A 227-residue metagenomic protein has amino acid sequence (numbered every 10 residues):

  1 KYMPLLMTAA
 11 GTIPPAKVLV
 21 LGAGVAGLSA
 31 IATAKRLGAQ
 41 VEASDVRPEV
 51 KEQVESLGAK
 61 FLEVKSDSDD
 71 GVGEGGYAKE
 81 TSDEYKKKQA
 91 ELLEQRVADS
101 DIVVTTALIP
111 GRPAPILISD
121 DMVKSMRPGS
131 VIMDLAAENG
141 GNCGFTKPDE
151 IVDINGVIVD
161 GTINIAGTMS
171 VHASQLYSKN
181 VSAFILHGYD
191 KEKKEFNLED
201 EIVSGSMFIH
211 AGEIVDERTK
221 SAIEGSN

Functional and structural regions predicted by a protein language model:
K1, L6, A137, C143-N227: Adenosine-phosphate binding glycine-rich loop
Y2-R96: Glycine-rich phosphate/diphosphate-binding loop of Rossmann-like nucleotide-binding domains
K17-L19, A39-E42, K60, D101-V103 (+3 more regions): Structural motif
A34, V104, V181: Residue-level signature of catalytic and energy-coupling elements of molecular machines, predominantly ATP/GTP-dependent
K35-L37, L57-K60, I118-S125, P148-I151 (+2 more regions): Short, solvent-exposed amphipathic alpha-helical segments in soluble enzyme and RNA/protein-processing domains
V46-P48, S66-D67, L108-I109, A136-G140 (+1 more regions): Short, ordered loop/turn segments at secondary-structure junctions
V64, Q95, S100-A107, G205-S206: Catalytic or ion-coupling anion/metal-binding cores of large enzyme and transporter domains
I102-D160: ADP-ribose/adenylate-binding Rossmann-like module
